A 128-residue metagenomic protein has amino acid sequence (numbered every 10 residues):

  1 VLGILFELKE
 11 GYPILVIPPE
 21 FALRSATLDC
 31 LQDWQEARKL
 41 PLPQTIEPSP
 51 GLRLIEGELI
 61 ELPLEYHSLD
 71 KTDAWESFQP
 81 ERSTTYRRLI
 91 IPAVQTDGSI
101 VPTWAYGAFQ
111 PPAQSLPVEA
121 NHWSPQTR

Functional and structural regions predicted by a protein language model:
V1-R128: Glycine-aromatic micro-motifs
